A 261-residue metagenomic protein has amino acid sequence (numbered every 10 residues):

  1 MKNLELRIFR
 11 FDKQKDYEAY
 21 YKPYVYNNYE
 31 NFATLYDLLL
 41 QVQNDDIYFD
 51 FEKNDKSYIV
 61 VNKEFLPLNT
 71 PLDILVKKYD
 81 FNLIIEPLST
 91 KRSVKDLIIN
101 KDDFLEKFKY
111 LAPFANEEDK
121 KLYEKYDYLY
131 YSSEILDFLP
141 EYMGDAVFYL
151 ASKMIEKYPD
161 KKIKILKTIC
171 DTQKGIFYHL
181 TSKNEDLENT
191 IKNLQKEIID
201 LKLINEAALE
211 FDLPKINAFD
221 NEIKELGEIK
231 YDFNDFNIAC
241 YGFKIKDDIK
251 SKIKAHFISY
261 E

Functional and structural regions predicted by a protein language model:
K2-E261: Signature of N-terminal electron-transfer/Fe-S-associated modules in redox systems
